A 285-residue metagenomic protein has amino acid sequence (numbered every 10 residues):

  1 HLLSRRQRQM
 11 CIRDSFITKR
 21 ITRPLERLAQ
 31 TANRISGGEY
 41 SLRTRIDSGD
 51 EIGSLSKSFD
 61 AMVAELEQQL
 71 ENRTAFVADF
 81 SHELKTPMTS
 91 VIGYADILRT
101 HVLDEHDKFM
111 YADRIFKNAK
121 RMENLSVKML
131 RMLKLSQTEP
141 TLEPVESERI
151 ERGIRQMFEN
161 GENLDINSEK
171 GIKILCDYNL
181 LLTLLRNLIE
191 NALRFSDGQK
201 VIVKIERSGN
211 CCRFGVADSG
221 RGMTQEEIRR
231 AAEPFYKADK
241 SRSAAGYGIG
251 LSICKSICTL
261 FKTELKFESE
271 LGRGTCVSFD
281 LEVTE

Functional and structural regions predicted by a protein language model:
H1-R8, I12: Single conserved hydrophobic/aromatic residue that forms the stacking wall/gate of nucleotide- or nucleobase-binding
R20-L42, S56, V63: Membrane-proximal alpha-helical signal-transduction linkers
R34, D47, E51-N72: Amphipathic coiled-coil signaling helices used for dimeric signal transmission
L66-K117: Membrane-proximal coiled-coil signaling linkers
A192-L193: Short helix-loop "hinge" at the ATP-lid/N-box region of the Bergerat-fold HATPase_c
M223-F235: Short conserved segment of the HATPase_c
